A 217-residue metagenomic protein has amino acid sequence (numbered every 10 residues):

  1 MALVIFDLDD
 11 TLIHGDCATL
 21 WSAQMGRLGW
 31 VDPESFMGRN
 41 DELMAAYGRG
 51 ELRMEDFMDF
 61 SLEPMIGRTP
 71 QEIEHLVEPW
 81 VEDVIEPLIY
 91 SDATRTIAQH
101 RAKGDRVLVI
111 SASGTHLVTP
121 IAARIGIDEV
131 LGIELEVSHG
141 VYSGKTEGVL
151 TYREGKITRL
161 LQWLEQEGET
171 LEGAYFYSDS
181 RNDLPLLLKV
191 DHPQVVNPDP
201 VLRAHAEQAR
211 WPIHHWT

Functional and structural regions predicted by a protein language model:
M1, H75, E82-T217: C-terminal cap/substrate-recognition subdomain and adjoining C-terminal extension of metal-dependent phosphatase-like
M1-R49: Active-site neighborhood of HAD-like aspartate-dependent phosphohydrolases
D16, R68, G155: Conserved active-site and cofactor/substrate-binding residues in soluble primary-metabolism enzymes
A18-W21, M58, G140-K145: Acidic/polar active-site rim loop that often engages polyanionic ligands
W21, F60-S61, L117, R159: Hydrophobic alpha-helical segments typical of transmembrane helices and their membrane-interface/capping positions
D56-D92: Metal-dependent phosphoesterase signature
